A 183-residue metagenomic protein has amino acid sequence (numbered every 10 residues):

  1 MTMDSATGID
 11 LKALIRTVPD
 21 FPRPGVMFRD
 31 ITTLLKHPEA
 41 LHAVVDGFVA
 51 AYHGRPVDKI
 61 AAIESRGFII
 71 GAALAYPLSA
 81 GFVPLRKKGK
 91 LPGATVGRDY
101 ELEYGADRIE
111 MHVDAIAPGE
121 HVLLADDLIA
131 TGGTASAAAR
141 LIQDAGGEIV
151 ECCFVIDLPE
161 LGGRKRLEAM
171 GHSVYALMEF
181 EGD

Functional and structural regions predicted by a protein language model:
M1-D183: PRPP-associated nucleotide enzymes
